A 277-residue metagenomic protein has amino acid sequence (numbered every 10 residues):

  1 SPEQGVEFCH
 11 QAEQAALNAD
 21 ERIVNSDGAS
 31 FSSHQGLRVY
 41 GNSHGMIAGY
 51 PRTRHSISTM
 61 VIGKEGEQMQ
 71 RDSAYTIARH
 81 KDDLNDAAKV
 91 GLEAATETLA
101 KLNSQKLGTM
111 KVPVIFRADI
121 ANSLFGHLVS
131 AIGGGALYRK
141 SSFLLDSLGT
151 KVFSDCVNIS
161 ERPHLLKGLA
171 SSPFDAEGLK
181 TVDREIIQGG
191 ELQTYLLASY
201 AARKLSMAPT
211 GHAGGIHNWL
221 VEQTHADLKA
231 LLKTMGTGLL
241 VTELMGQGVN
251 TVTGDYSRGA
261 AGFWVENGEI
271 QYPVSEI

Functional and structural regions predicted by a protein language model:
S1-S172, A176-V182, Q188-E191, H217 (+1 more regions): Active-site bordering "gate/hinge" segments that shape substrate access to catalytic or cofactor-binding pockets
A12, H80, L145-I277: Dual-mode signal for accessory low-complexity, basic/Gly-rich regions
